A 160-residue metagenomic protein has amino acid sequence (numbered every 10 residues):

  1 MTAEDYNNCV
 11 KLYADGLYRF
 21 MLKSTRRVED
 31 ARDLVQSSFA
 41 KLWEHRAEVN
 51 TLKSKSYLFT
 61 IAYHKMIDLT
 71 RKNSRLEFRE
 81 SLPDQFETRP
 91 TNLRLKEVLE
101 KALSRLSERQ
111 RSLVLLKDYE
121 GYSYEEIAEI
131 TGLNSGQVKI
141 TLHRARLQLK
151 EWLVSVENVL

Functional and structural regions predicted by a protein language model:
M1-R19, R32: A short, charge-rich alpha-helical start-of-domain segment used by transcription regulators
R19, D33-A40, E44, L52-H64: Structural recognition of an alpha-helix C-terminal capping motif at a helix-to-coil junction
E29, E125, G136: Residues within helix-turn-helix
K53, T60-E80: Arg/Lys-rich amphipathic alpha helix in sigma70-family domain 2
L69, R105, R109, L147-V159: Residue cluster at the C-terminal edge of the helix-turn-helix DNA-binding motif
N73, E77-S104: Acidic, proline/glycine-rich intrinsically disordered inter-domain spacer in sigma factors
L113-K117: A short pre-motif secondary-structure segment
T131-S155: DNA-recognition helix of helix-turn-helix
